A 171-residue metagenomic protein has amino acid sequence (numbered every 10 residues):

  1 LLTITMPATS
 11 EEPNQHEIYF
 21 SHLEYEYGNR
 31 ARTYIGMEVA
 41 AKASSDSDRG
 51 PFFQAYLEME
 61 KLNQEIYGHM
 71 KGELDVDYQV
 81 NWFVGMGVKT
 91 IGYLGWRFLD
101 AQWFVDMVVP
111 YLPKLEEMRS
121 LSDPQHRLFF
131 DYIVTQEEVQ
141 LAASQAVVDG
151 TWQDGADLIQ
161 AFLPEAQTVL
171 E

Functional and structural regions predicted by a protein language model:
L1-S10: Classical Sec-dependent N-terminal signal peptides that target proteins to the secretory pathway
E11-E171: Non-heme di-metal
